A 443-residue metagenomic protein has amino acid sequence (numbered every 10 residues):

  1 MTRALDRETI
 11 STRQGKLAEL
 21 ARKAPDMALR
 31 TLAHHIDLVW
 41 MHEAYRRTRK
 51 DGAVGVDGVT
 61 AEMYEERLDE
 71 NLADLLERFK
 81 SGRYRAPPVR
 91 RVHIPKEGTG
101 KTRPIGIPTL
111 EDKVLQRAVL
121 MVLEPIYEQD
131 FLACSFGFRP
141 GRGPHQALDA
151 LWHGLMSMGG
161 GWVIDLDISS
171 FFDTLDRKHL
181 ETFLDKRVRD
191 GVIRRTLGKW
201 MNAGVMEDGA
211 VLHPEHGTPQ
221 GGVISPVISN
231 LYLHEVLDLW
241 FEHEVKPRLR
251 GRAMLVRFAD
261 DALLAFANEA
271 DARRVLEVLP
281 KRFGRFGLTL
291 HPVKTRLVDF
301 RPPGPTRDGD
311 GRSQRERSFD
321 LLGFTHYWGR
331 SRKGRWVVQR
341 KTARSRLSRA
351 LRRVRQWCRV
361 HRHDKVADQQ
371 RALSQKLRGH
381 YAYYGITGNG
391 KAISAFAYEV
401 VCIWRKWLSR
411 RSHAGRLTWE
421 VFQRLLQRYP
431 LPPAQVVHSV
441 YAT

Functional and structural regions predicted by a protein language model:
M1-T443: Non-catalytic terminal/accessory segments
